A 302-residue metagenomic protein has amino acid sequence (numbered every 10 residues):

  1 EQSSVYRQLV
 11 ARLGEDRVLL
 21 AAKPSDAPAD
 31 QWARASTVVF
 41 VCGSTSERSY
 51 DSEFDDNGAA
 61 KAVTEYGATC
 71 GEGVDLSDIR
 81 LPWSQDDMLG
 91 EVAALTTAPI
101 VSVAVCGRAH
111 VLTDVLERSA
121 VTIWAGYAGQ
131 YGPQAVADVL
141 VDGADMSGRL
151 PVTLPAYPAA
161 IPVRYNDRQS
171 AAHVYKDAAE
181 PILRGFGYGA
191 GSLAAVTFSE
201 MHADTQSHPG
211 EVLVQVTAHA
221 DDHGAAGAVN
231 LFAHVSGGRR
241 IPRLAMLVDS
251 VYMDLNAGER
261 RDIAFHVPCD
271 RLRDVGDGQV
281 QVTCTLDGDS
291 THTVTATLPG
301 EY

Functional and structural regions predicted by a protein language model:
E1-Y302: C-terminal non-catalytic regions of proteins with extracellular/luminal or membrane-system context
